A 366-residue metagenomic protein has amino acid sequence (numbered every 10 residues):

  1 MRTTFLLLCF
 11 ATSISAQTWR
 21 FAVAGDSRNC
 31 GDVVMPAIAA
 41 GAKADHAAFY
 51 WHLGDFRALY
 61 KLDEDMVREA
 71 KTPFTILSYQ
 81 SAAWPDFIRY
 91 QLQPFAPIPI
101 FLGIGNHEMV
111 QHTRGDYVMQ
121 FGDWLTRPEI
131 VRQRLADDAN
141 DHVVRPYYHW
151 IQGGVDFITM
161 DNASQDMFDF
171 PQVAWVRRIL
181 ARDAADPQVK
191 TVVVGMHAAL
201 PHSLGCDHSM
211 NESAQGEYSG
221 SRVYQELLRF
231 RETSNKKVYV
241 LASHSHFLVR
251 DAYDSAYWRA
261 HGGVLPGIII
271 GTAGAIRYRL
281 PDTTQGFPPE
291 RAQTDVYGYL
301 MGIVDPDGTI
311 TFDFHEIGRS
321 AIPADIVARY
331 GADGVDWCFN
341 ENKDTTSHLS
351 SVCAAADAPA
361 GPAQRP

Functional and structural regions predicted by a protein language model:
T3-T12: Sec-dependent N-terminal signal peptides
A16-S78, R365: N-terminal active-site segment of His-dependent metallophosphoesterases
T18, H46-A47, P97, P187-T191 (+2 more regions): A general structural motif
F21-V23, Y50-H52, L102-G103, V194 (+1 more regions): Residue-level marker for buried hydrophobic side chains located in beta-strands that build the well-ordered beta-sheet
D26, G54-D55, G105-N106, H197 (+1 more regions): Active-site glycine-centered loops adjacent to acidic/histidine catalytic or metal-binding residues that shape
E64-Q188, S209-Y239, S245-Q293, G298-I303: Extended active-site neighborhood of metal-dependent phosphoesterases/phosphodiesterases
D183-H208: Short acidic, glycine-rich surface-loop motifs adjacent to enzyme active sites
L248-G361, R365: Binuclear metal-dependent phosphoesterase catalytic core
